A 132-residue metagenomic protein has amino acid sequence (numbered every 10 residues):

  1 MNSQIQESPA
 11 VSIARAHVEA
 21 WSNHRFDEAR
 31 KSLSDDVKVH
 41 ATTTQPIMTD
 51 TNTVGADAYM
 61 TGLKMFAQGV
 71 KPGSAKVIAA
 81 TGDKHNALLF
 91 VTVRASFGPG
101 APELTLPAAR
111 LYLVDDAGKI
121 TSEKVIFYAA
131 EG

Functional and structural regions predicted by a protein language model:
M1-D35: Short, low-complexity N-terminal intrinsically disordered segments enriched in polar/charged residues
E7, K31-K84: A solvent-exposed, acidic/Ser-Thr-rich amphipathic alpha-helical stretch
H17, A29-R30, V37, G55 (+4 more regions): Hydrophobic pocket/interface hotspot
N23, P72-G73, L104-L106: Short solvent-exposed loop/turn micro-motifs enriched in small/polar/acidic residues
L33, V93-A95, R110, I126-F127: Short beta-strand segments enriched in hydrophobic/aromatic residues within well-folded beta-rich domains
G69, A95-T105: Short, cysteine-centered beta-strand-loop-beta hairpins and adjacent loop/turn segments enriched in charged/polar
D83-V93: A short hydrophobic beta-strand element
P107-G132: Short beta-strand edge/turn micro-motifs at domain boundaries
